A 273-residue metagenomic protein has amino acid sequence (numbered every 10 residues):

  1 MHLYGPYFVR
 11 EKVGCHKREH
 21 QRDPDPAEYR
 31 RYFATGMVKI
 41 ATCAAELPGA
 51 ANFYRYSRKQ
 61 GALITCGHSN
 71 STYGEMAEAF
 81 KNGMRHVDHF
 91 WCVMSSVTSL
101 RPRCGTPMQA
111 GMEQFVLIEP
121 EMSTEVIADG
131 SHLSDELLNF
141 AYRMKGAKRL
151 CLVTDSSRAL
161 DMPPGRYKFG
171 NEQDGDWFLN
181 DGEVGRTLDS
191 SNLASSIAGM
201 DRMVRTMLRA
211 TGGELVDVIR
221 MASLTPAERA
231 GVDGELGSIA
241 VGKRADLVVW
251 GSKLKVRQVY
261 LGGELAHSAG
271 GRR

Functional and structural regions predicted by a protein language model:
M1-M37: Divalent-metal coordination cores built from histidine and acidic residues
H2, H86, R186: Conserved beta-strand segments that form the floor/walls of ligand-binding pockets within enzyme and binding domains
F8-E11, S95, D161, S268: Conserved protein kinase catalytic core
R22-P26, A44-L47, A51, T106-A110 (+5 more regions): Electropositive phosphate-/nucleotide-binding environments in soluble metabolic enzymes
R30-P164: Active-site core of metal-dependent hydrolases
T98, P107-V126, Y142-T154, A159-V249: His/Asp/Glu-enriched, well-ordered alpha-helical/loop segment that forms or immediately abuts the divalent-metal
